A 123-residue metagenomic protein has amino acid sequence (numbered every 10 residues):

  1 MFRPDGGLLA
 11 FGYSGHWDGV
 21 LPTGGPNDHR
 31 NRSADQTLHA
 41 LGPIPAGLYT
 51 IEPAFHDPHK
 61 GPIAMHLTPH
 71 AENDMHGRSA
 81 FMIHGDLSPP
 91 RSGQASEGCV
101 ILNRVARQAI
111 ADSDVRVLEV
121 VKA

Functional and structural regions predicted by a protein language model:
M1-S96, A106-Q108, D112-A123: Cell wall/extracellular polymer interaction/catalysis modules
C99: Short cysteine clusters
L102: A conserved hydrophobic position in a structured secondary element of the catalytic/binding core that shapes
